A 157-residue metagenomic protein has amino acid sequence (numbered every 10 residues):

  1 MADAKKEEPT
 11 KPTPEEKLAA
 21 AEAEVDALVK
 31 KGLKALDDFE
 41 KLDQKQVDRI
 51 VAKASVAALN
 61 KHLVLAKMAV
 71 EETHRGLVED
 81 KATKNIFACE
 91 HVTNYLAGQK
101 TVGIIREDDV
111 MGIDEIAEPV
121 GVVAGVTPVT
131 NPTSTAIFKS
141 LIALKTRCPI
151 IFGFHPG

Functional and structural regions predicted by a protein language model:
A2-I113: N-terminal Rossmann-like NAD(P)+-binding subdomain of aldehyde/semialdehyde dehydrogenases
A97-G157: Conserved small-residue-rich beta-alpha loop and adjacent elements that most often cradle the phosphate/pyrophosphate
